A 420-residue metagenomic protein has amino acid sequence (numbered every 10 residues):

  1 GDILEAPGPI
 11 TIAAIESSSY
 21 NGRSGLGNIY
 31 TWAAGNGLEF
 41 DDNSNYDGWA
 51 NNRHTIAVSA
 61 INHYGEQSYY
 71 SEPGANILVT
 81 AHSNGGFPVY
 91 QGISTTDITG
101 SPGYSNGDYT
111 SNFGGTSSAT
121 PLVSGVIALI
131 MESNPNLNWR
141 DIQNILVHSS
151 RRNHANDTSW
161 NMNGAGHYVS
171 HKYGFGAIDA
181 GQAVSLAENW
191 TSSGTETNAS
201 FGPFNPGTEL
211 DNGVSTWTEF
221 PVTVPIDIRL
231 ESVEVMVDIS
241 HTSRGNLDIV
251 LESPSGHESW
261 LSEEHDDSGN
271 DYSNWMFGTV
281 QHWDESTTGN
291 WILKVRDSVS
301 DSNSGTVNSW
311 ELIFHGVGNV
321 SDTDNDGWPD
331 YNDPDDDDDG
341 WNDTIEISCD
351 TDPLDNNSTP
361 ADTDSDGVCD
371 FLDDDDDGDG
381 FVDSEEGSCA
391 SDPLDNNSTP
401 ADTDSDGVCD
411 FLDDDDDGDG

Functional and structural regions predicted by a protein language model:
G1-W32, E39-S59, Y64-N84, N138 (+3 more regions): Mature extracellular/periplasmic domains of secretome proteins
G27-N28, H54-T55, Y69, E132-W217: C-terminal subdomain of the subtilisin-like protease fold in secreted/lumenal serine endopeptidases
G35, V169-H171, G176-D248, T306-V320: Secreted peptidase-domain scaffold signal
G48-E132, N136: Extracellular S/T/G-rich loop segment that most often corresponds to the catalytic His/Ser-adjacent loop
V58, V79, S117, V126 (+5 more regions): Residue-level detector of buried hydrophobic side-chain packing in well-ordered secondary-structure elements
I98-G100, E252-H257, E264-D266, V317: Change "in extracellular beta-sheet-rich domains … of secreted and cell-surface proteins" to "in beta-sheet-rich domains
K294-N303: Short beta-strand-plus-loop segments that form exposed binding edges in beta-rich domains
N319-G420: Extracellular calcium-associated, cysteine-rich motifs in secreted modular proteins
